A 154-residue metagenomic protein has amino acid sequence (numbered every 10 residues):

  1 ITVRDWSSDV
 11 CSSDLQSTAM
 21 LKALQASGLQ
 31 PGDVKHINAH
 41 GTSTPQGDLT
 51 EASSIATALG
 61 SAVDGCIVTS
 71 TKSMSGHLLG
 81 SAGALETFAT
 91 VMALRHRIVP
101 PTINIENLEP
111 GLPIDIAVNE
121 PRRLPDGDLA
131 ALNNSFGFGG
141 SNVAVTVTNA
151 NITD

Functional and structural regions predicted by a protein language model:
I1-C11: Single conserved hydrophobic/aromatic residue that forms the stacking wall/gate of nucleotide- or nucleobase-binding
S12, V34: Terminal peptide-recognition signature
T18-D33, S53-M74, A82-F138, T148-D154: Structural signature of cysteine-dependent C-C bond-forming condensing enzymes
H40: Glycine-centered flexible beta-alpha turn that most often forms the glycine-rich phosphate-binding loop
P45-Q46: Acidic catalytic loop of the alpha/beta-hydrolase fold
V143-T146: Short beta-strand scaffold segments in enzyme catalytic cores
